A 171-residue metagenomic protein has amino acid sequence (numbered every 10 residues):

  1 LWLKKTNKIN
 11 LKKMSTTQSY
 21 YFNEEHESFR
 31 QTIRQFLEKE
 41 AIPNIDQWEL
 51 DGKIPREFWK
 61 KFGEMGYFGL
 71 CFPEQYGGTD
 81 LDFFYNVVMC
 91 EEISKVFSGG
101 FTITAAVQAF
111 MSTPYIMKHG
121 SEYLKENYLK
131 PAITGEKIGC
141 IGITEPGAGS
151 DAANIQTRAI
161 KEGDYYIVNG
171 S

Functional and structural regions predicted by a protein language model:
N10-E25: Intrinsic disorder at enzyme termini
N10-K13, Q31-T32, D151, T157: A ubiquitous, low-specificity "background" feature that marks scattered single residues across proteins without
N10-L11, F36, P114, P131: A periodicity- and composition-biased signal for non-globular, repetitive helical segments
N23, R30, G52-R56: Amphipathic, non-membrane alpha-helical segments in soluble helical-bundle scaffolds
E25-K39: A non-catalytic, amphipathic alpha-helix used as a structural packing/dimerization or gating element in enzyme scaffolds
A41-S171: Glycine-rich flavin
